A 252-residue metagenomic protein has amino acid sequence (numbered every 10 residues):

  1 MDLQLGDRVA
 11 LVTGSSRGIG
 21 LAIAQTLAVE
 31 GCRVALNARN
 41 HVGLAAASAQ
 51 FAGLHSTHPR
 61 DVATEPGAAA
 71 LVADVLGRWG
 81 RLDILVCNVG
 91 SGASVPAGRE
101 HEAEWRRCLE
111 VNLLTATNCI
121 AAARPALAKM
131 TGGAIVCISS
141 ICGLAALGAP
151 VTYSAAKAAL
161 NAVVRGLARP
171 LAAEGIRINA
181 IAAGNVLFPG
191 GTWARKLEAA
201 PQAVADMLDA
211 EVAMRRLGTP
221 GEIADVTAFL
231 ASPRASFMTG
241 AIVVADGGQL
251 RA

Functional and structural regions predicted by a protein language model:
S16-R17: Conserved glycine-rich cofactor-binding loop
V86, A172, R177, M238-G240: Short, small/polar-rich loop/turn modules that mediate ligand/substrate recognition or access, typified
P96-L109, L197, V204, L208: Substrate-binding pocket helix/loop in short-chain dehydrogenase/reductase
I120, A156, V164: Active-site helix of classical SDR
P125, R169-A173, S236: Alpha-helical segment proximal to the catalytic Tyr-Lys
S140: Residue(s) in the substrate-gating loop at a strand-loop-helix junction that position the organic substrate next
A145, A228, T239-A252: Short C-terminal tail/terminal secondary-structure segment of NAD(P)H-dependent dehydrogenase/reductase domains
